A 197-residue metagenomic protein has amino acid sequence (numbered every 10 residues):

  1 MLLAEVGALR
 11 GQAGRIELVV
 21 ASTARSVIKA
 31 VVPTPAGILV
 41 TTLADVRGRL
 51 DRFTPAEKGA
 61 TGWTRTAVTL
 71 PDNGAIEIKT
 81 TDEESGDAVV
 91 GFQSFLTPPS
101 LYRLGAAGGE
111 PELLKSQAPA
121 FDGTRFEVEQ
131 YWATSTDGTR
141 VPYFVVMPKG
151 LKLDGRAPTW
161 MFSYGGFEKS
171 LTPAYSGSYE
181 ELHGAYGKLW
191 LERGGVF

Functional and structural regions predicted by a protein language model:
M1, A36-L43, E84-S94: Short beta-strand elements that form the blades of beta-propeller/WD-repeat-like and other beta-sheet-rich scaffold
M1-E5, V46-F53, L96-L104: Structural motif
A4-V6, T41, F53-P55, G91 (+2 more regions): A generic structural motif
E5-V32, P55-K79, A107-R125: Multi-bladed beta-propeller domains
G11-Q12, L43-G48, S94-T97, L182: Short, solvent-exposed loop/turn segments at conserved positions within beta-propeller repeat blades
L70-F197: Serine-hydrolase catalytic core recognition
